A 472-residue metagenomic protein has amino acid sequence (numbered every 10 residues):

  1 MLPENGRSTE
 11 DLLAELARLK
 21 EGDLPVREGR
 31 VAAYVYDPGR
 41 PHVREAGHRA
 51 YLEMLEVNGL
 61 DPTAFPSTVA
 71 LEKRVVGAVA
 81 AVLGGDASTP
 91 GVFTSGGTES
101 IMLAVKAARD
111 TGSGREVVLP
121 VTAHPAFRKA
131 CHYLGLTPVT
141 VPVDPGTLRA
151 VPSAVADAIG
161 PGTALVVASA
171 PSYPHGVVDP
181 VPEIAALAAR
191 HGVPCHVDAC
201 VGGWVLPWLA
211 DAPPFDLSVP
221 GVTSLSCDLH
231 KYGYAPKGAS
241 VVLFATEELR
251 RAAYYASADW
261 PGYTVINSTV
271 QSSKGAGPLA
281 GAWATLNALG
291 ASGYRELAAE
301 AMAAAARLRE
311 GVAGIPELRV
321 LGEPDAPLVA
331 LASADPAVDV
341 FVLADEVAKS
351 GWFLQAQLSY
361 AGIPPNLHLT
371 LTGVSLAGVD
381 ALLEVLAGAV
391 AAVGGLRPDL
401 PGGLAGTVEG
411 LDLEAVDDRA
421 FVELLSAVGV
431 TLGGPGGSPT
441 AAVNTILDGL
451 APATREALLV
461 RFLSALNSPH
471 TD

Functional and structural regions predicted by a protein language model:
M1-P62, T68-V69, K73-G77, A332-D472: Non-catalytic terminal extensions of PLP-dependent enzymes
H48-V92, G97-S100, V105-D110: Long, structured ligand/cofactor-binding scaffold of large enzymes
E72-A80, M102-K106, R128, P182-A185 (+4 more regions): Predominant activation on well-ordered alpha-helical scaffold segments within soluble catalytic domains
A87-S88, G322-L328, Y360-N366: Short Gly/Ser/Thr- and Asp/Glu-enriched loop/turn motifs at secondary-structure junctions
S88, V92-S268: Conserved PLP-enzyme active-site core in the AAT-like
T89, P316-R319, F353-L358: A short linear hydrophobic-aromatic micro-motif
P182-A186, R190, R307, V342 (+1 more regions): Alpha-helical scaffolding segments of alpha/beta enzyme cores, especially the outer helices of TIM-barrel or partial
D211, F215-P327, L331-P336: Active-site C-terminal subdomain of aminotransferase-like
